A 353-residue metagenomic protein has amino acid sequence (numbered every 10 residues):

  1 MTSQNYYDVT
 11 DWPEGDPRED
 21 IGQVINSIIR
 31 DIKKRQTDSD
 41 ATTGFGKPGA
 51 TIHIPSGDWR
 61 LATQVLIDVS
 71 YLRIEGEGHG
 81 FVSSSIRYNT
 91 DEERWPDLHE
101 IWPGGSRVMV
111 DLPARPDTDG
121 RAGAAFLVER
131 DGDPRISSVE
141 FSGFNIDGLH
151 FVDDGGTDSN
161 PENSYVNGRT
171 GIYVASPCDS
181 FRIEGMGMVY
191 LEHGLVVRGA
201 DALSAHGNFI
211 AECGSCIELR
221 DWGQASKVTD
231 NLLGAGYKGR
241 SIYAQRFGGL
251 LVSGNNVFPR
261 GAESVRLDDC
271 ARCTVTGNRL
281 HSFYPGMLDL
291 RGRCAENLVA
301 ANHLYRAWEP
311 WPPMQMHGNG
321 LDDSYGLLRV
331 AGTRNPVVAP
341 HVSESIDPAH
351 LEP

Functional and structural regions predicted by a protein language model:
M1-S39, F45-G46, T51: Surface-exposed receptor/substrate recognition regions of extracellular proteins
T2-Y6, T10-Q23, R73-Y165: Right-handed parallel beta-helix/beta-spiral solenoid domain characteristic of secreted/periplasmic
K33-R73, E77-R94: N-terminal extracellular ligand-recognition/capping segment immediately after the signal peptide
R35-K47, E93-W102, G155-V166, P310-D323: Intrinsically disordered, low-complexity Ser/Thr- and acidic-rich flexible linkers and loops, especially at boundaries
T37-D38, L61-Q64, S83-R87, H150-T157 (+12 more regions): Short glycine/acidic-rich loop motifs that flank beta-strands on beta-rich extracellular proteins
H53, R60, L66, E75 (+16 more regions): Extracellular beta-strand solenoid repeats
G132-L232, G236: Right-handed parallel beta-helix
F144, M186, N208, N231 (+7 more regions): Consensus "Asn ladder" position of solenoid repeat domains
